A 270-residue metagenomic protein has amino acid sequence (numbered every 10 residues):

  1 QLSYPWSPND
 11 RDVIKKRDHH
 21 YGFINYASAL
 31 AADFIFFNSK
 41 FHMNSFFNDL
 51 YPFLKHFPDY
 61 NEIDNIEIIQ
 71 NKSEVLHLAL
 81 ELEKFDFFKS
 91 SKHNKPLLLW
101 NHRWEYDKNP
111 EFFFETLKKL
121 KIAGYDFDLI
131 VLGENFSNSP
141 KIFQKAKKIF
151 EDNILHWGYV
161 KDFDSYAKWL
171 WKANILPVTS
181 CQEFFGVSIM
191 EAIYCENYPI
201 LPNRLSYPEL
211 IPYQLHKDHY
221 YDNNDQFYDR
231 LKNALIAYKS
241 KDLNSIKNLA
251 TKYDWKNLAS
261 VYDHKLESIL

Functional and structural regions predicted by a protein language model:
A29-F87: A short, active-site helix/loop in glycosyltransferases that binds the activated sugar's phosphate group
E67, K141-D164: Nucleotide-activated donor-binding/catalytic signature segment of Leloir-type glycosyltransferases, i.e., the conserved
F88-K119, L129-L132: Conserved donor-binding/catalytic core segment of Leloir-type glycosyltransferases
A167-A173, Y262: Short alpha-helical donor nucleotide-sugar binding micro-motif in glycosyltransferases
C181: Aromatic "clamp/platform" in nucleotide-sugar-dependent glycosyltransferases that forms part of the donor/acceptor
Y198-P202: Short hydrophobic beta-strand element within catalytic cores of glycosyltransferases and related nucleotide-activated
P208-N233: Change "using UDP/GDP/dTDP sugars" to "using nucleotide sugars
D222, K239-L270: A charged, aromatic-enriched C-terminal amphipathic alpha-helix characteristic of glycosyltransferases across folds
